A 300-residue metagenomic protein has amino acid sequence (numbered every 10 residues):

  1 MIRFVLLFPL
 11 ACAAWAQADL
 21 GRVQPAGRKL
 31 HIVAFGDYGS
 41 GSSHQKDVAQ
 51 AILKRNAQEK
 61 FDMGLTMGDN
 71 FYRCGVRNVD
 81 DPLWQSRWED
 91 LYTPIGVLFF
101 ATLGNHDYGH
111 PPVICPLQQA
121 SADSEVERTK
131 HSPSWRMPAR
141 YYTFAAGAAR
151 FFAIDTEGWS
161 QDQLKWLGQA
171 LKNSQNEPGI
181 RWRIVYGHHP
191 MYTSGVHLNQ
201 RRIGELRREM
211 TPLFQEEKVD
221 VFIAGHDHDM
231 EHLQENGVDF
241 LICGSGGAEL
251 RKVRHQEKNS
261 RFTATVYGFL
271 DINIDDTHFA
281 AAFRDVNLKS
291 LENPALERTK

Functional and structural regions predicted by a protein language model:
M1-L7: Sec-dependent signal peptide recognition, specifically the positively charged N-region followed immediately by
F8-A16: Hydrophobic h-region of N-terminal signal peptides that target proteins for export in Gram-negative bacteria
A16-P82, E157-D162, S194: N-terminal active-site segment of His-dependent metallophosphoesterases
Q24-A26, L53, Y72-R183, H197-V221 (+1 more regions): Extended active-site neighborhood of metal-dependent phosphoesterases/phosphodiesterases
I32-A34, G64-T66, A101-T102, V185 (+1 more regions): Residue-level marker for buried hydrophobic side chains located in beta-strands that build the well-ordered beta-sheet
A34, T66, A145-A146, Q234-E235 (+2 more regions): Generic beta-strand structural signal
S260-K300: A short C-terminal boundary segment appended to hydrolase-like catalytic domains
